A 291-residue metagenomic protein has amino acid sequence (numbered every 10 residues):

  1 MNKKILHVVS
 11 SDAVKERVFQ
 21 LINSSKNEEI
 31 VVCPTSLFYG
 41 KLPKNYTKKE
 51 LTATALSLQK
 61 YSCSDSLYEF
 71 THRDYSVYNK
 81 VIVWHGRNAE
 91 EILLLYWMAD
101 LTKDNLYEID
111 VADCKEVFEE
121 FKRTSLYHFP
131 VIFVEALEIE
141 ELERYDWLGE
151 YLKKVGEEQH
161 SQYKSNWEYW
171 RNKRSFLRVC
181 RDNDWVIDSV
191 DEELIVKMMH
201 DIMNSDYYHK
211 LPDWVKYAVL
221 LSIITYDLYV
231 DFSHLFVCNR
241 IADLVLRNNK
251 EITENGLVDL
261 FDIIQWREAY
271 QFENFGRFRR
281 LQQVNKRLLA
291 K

Functional and structural regions predicted by a protein language model:
M1-C63: A structured, charge-rich N-terminal accessory region that forms the first stable segment of a protein and links
V8-V9, Y78-A89: Acidic beta-strand-to-loop metal/phosphate-binding motif
I22-S25, Y75-S76, Y96-N105: Short, surface-exposed basic-aromatic patches at helix termini and helix-loop junctions that form
I30-L37, D104-V131: Conserved beta-strand -> loop -> alpha-helix junction used to position metal-binding or nucleic-acid-contacting
L126-V215: A conserved mid-domain beta-alpha-beta active-site/ligand-binding segment of alpha/beta enzyme cores
H209-D227: Short acidic, hydrophobic short linear motifs in intrinsically disordered regions
V230-V245: Short amphipathic alpha-helical interaction segments
L246-K291: C-terminal engagement modules used by replication, chromatin/transcription, nuclear envelope/ESCRT, and ubiquitin
